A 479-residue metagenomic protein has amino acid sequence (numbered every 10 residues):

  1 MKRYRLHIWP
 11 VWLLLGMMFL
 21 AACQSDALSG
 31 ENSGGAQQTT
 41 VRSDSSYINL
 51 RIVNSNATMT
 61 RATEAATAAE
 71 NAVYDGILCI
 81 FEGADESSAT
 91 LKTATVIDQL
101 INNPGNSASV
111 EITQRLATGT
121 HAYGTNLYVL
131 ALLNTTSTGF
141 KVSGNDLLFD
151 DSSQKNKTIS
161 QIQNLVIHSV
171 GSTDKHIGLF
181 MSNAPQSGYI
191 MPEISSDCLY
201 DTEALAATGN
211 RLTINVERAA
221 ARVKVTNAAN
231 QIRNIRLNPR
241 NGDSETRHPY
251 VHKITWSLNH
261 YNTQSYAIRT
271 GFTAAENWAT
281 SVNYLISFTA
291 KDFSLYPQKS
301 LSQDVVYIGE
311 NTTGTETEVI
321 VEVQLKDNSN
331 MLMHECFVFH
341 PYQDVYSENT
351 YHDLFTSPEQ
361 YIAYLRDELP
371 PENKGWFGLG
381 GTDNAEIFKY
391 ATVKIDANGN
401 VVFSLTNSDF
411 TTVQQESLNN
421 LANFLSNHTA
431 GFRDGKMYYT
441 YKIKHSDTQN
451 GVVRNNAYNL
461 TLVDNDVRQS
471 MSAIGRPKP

Functional and structural regions predicted by a protein language model:
K2-W12: Bacterial N-terminal signal peptides that target proteins for export
L14-M17: Alpha-helical transmembrane segments
F19-A22: C-terminal motif of bacterial Sec signal peptides marking the signal peptidase cleavage site
Q24-A27: Bacterial signal peptide processing site
S29-T60, E217-Q231: A short, Gly/Thr-enriched small/hydrophobic beta-strand-prone motif that recurs across taxa
R42-R51, V467-K478: Short, intrinsically disordered, charge-balanced linker/junction segments flanking boundaries in proteins
M59-G144, N215, R222-A457, V463-D464 (+1 more regions): Tryptophan-paired
D98-I101, T138-N210, K436, Y441 (+1 more regions): Structured interaction patches on ligand/partner-binding surfaces of diverse proteins
